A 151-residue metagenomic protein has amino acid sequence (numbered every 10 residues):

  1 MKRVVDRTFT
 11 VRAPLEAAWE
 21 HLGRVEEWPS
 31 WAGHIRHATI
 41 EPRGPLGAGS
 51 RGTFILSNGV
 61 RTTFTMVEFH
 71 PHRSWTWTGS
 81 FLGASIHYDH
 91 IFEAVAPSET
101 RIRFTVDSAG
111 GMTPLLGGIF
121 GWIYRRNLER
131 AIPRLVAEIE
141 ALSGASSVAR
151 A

Functional and structural regions predicted by a protein language model:
M1, G44, V67, I91-A94: Short secondary-structure boundary/capping segments
M1-E41, R150-A151: Hydrophobic ligand-binding cavity/cleft-lining segments
R12-L15, F69-H70, V95-P97: Short loop segments at secondary-structure junctions
A13, N58-V60, S108-G110: Beta-strand elements of well-folded, non-transmembrane domains
E16-W19, E129, P133: Amphipathic alpha-helical segments that line or abut small-molecule/effector binding pockets and mediate allosteric
T39-H87, E99, P133-A151: Glycine-rich portal/gate segments that line the openings of hydrophobic small-molecule binding cavities
S80-R130, A137, S146-V148: Beta-strand/loop substructures that line and gate deep hydrophobic ligand-binding cavities in soluble
